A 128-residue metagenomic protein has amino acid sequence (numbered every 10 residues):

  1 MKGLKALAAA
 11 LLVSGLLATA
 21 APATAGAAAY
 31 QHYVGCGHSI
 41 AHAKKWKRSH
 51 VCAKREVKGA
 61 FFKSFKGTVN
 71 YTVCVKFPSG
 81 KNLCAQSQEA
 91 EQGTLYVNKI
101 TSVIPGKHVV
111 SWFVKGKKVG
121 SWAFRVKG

Functional and structural regions predicted by a protein language model:
M1-L11: Bacterial N-terminal signal peptides that target proteins for export
G15-A25: C-terminal segment of classical bacterial N-terminal signal peptides
G26-K54: Short, compositionally biased P/S/T/A/G/V-rich stretches that sit at domain boundaries
R55-K66: Aromatic/hydrophobic beta-strand junction motif of beta-rich domains
E56, A90-N98: Aromatic sugar-binding surface patches on proteins that engage polysaccharides or sugar-phosphate polymers
K63-F65, Q88, I100-I104, H108-V126: Short, exposed beta-strand-loop hairpins at the edges of beta-sheets in extracellular/periplasmic proteins
C74-N82, K115-K117: Change "in extracellular beta-sheet-rich domains … of secreted and cell-surface proteins" to "in beta-sheet-rich domains
K81-G93: Solvent-exposed serine/threonine-rich low-complexity stretches and specific carbohydrate-binding patches
